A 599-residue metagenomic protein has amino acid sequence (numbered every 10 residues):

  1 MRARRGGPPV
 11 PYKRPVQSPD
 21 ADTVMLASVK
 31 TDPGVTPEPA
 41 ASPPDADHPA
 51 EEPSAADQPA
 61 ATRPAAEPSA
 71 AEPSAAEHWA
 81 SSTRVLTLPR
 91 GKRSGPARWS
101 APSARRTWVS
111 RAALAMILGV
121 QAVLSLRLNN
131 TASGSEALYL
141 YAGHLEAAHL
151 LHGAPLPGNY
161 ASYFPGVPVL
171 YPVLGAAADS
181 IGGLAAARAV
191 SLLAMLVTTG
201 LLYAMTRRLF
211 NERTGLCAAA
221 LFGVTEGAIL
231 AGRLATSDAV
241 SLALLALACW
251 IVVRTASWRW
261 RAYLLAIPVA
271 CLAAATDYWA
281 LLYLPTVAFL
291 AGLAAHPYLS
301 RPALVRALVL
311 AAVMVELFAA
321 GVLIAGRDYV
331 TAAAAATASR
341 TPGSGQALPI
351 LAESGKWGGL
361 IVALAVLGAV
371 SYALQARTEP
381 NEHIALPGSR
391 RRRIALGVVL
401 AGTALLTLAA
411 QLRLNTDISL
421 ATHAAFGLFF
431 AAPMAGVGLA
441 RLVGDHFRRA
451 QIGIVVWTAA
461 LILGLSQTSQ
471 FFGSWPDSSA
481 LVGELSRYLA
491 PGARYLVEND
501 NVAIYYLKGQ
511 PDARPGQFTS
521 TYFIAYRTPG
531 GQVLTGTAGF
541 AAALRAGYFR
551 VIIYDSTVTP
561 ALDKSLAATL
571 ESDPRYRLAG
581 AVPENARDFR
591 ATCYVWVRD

Functional and structural regions predicted by a protein language model:
M1-A41, D45-A50, A55-A56, A60-L124 (+2 more regions): Start-transfer (signal-anchor) and selected internal transmembrane alpha helices of multi-pass inner/ER membrane
L114, A312-V315, H383-R393, V437-S466: Signature aromatic-anchored transmembrane alpha helix within multi-pass, membrane-resident enzymes that catalyze glycan
Q121-V123, L138-G166, L170-V173: Extracytosolic helix-loop segments that constitute the early lumenal/periplasmic catalytic or substrate-binding loops
S133, S191, G227-V240: Short acidic/glycine- and proline-prone juxtamembrane loop motifs at membrane-interface regions of multi-pass membrane
A142-L145, L284-E379, G397, T403-I418 (+1 more regions): Transmembrane-lumen/periplasm boundary regions of multi-pass, lipid-linked membrane glycan transferases
L209, R213, A248-Y263, A273 (+1 more regions): Membrane-interface transmembrane helices that cradle and orient dolichyl/undecaprenyl
A231-G232, D238-S241, L282, L414-F447: Hydrophobic/aromatic-rich transmembrane helices and adjacent perimembrane loops
F471-S479, L485-P529, A541, R545-L562 (+1 more regions): Short periplasmic/luminal acceptor-recognition loop of GT-C membrane glycosyltransferases, typified by
